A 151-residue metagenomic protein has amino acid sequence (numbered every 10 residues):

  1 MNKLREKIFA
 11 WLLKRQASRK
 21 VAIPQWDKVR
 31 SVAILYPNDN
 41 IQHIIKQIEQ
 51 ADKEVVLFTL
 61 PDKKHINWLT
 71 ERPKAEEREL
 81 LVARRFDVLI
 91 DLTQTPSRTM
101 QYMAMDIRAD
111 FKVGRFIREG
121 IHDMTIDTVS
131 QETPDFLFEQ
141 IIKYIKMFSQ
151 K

Functional and structural regions predicted by a protein language model:
M1-R30: Short N-terminal or domain-adjacent regulatory/targeting segments
R15-Q16, I66-R85: Glycine-rich, highly charged phosphate/nucleotide-binding loops
L35-D39, L92-T95: Structural motif
I44-I48, M100-M103: A short acidic, amphipathic alpha-helical/loop segment
V55-K64: A short beta-strand-loop structural module common to alpha/beta enzyme folds
D87-I90: Structural motif
T95, T99-G120: A short, gly/pro- and small-residue-rich
D123-K151: Active-site-proximal region of nucleotide-activated glycan assembly enzymes, centered on histidine/acidic-rich loops
